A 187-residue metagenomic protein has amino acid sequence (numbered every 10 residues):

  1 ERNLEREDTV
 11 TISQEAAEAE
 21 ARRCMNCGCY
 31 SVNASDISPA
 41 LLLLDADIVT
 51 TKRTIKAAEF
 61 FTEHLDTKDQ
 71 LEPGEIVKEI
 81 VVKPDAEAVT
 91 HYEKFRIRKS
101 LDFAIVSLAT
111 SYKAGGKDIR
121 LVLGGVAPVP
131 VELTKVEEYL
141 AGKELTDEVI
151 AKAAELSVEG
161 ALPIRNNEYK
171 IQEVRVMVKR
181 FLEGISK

Functional and structural regions predicted by a protein language model:
E1-I37: Ferredoxin-type iron-sulfur electron-transfer modules and their immediate structural context
A34-K187: C-terminal structural segment of proteins
